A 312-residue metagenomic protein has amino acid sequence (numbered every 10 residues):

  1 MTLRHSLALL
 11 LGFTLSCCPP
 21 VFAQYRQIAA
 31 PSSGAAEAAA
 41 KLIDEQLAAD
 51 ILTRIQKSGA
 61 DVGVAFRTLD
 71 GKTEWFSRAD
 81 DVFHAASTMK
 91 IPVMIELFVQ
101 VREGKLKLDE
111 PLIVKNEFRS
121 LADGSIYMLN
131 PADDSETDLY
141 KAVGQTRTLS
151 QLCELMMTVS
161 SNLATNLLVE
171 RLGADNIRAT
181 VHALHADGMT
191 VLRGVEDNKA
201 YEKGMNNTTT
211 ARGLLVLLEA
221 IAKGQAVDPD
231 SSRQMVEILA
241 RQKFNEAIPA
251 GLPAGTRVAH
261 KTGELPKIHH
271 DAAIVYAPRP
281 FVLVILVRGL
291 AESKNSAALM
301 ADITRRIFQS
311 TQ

Functional and structural regions predicted by a protein language model:
S6-P20: Bacterial N-terminal signal peptides
Q24-K57, E74, R171-G173, L215-E246 (+2 more regions): Structured C-terminal helix/loop/strand segments within mature extracytoplasmic catalytic/sensor domains
G34-K41, S77-H84, E136-V143, Q151-L155 (+4 more regions): Second-shell loop/turn segments in exported
L52-T53, K57-F83: Short, conserved catalytic-motif segment at the N-terminal edge
I55-G59, F66, I95-K105, N116-F118 (+8 more regions): Sec/Tat-exported extracytoplasmic proteins
D61, G144-L149, C153, V159-L218 (+1 more regions): Mid-domain, small-residue-enriched loop/turn segments at the edges of structured enzyme/sensor domains
K72, H84-L112, E117, L283: Active-site SXXK
V99-Q151: Active-site-proximal loop and beta-strand segments within enzyme catalytic domains
